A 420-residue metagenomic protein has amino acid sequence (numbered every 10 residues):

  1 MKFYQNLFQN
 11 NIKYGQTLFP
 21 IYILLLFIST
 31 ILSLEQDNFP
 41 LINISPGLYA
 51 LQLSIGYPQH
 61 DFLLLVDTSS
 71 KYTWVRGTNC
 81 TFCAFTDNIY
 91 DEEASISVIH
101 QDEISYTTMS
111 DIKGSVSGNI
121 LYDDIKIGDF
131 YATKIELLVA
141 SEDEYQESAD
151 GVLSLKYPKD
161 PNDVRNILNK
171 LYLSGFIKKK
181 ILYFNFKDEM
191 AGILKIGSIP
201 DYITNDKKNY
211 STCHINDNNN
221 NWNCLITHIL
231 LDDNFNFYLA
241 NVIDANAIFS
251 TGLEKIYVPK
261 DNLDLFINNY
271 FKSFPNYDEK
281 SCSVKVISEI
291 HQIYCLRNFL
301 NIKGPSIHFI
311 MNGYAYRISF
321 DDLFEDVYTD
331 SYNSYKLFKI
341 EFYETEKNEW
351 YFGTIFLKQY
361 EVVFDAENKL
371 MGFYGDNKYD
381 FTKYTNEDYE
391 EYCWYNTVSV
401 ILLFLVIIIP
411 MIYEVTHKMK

Functional and structural regions predicted by a protein language model:
M1-L25, K420: Classical eukaryotic N-terminal signal peptides for Sec-dependent ER targeting/secretion, especially the positively
L25-D37: N-terminal signal peptide
S33, S45, V66, E136-D143 (+5 more regions): Aspartic protease catalytic domain
L34-S45, K126, Y131-V242, V327 (+1 more regions): Aspartyl protease catalytic domain
I44-S141, Q146-S148, N276-H291: Signature of the N-terminal lobe/flap region of pepsin-like aspartyl proteases
Q52-I55, L121-F130, F184, I229-D232 (+1 more regions): Short conserved beta-strand and strand-loop elements enriched in small hydrophobics with frequent Asp/Gly
L53-I55, F62-V66, T73-V75, V152 (+4 more regions): Short hydrophobic beta-strand that contains or immediately precedes a catalytic carboxylate
T68-Y72, Y238-N269: Active-site beta-strand/loop microenvironment that shapes enzyme catalytic pockets
